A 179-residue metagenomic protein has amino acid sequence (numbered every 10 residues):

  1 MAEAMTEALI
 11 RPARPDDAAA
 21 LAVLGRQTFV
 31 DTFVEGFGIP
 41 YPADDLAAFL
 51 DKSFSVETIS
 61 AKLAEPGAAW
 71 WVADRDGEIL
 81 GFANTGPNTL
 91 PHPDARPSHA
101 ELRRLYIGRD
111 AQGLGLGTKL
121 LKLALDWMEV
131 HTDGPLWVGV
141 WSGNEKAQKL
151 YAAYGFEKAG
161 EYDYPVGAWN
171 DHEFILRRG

Functional and structural regions predicted by a protein language model:
M1-L9: Short, low-complexity, intrinsically disordered N-terminal peptides in bacterial proteins
E7, R96-A100, T132-G179: C-terminal "cap" of GNAT-fold acetyltransferases
P12-D16, V23-D110, L121-H131, G160-Y164 (+1 more regions): Acetyl-CoA-dependent GNAT
D16-D17, G115: Short helix-adjacent coil turns
G77, G81, G115-G117, G155: Conserved phosphate-binding and hydrolysis motifs of nucleotide-dependent enzymes
G108-D110, L114, S142-G143: Active-site acidic-Proline motif in GNAT/NAT acetyltransferases
G113-D126, K149-A153: Conserved acetyl-CoA-binding loop-helix of GNAT-fold acetyltransferases
